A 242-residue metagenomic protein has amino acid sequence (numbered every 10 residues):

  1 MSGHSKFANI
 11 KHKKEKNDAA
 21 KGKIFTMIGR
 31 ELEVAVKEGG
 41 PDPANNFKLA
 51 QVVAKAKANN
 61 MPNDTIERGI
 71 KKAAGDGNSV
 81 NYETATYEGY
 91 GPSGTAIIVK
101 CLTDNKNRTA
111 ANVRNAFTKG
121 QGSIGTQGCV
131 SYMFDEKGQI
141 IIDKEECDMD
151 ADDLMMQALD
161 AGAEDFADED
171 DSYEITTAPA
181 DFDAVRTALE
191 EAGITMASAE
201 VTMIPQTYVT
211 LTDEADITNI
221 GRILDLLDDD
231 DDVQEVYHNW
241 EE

Functional and structural regions predicted by a protein language model:
M1-G125, C129-I141, H238-E241: N-terminal cationic and glycine-rich segments that engage phosphates or anionic surfaces
Q139-E242: Positively charged, low-complexity, intrinsically disordered RNA-binding extensions
